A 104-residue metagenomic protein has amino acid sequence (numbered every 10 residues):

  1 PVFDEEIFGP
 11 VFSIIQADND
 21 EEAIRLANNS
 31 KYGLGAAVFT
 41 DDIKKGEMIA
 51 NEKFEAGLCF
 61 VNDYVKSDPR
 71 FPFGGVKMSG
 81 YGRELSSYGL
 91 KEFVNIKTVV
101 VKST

Functional and structural regions predicted by a protein language model:
P1-T104: Conserved C-terminal structural/oligomerization subdomain of aldehyde/semialdehyde dehydrogenase
